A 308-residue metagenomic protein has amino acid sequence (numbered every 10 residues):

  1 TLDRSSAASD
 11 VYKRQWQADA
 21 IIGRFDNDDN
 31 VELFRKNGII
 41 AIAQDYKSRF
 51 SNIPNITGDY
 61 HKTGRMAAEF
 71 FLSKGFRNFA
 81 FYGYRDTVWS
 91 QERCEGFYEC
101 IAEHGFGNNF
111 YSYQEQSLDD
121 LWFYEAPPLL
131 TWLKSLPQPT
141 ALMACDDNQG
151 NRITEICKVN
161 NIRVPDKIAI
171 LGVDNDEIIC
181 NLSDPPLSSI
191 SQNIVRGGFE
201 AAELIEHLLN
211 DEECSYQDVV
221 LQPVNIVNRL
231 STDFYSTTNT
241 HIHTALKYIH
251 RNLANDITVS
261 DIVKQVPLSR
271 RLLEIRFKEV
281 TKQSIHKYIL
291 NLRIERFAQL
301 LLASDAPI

Functional and structural regions predicted by a protein language model:
T1-A8, Y12: Single conserved hydrophobic/aromatic residue that forms the stacking wall/gate of nucleotide- or nucleobase-binding
R24-T63, D174-L187: Flexible loop/hinge segments that line or gate small-molecule binding clefts
P54-F81, Q91, E99, W122-W132 (+2 more regions): Hydrophobic alpha-helical segments within soluble ligand-binding/sensing domains
R65-G107, C214-D233: An alpha-beta-alpha
S112-Q114, E212-C214, D218-V219, V224-K247 (+4 more regions): Short, Lys/Arg-enriched, Trp-marked, Pro/Gly-tolerant hinge/linker segments that flank
P127-F234: Flexible loop/turn connectors
L273-F277: Short hydrophobic/aromatic patch on the recognition helix
E279-I308: Terminal helix-turn-helix DNA-binding modules in bacterial transcription factors
